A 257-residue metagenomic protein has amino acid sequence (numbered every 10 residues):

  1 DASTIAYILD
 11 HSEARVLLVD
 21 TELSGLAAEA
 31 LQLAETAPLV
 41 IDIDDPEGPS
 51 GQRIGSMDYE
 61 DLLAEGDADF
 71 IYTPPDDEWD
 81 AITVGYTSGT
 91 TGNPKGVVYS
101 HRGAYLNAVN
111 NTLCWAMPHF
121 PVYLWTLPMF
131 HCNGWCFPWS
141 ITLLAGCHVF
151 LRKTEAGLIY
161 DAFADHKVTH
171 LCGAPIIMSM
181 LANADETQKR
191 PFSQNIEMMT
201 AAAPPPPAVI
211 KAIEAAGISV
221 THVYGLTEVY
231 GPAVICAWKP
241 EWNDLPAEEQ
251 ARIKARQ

Functional and structural regions predicted by a protein language model:
D1-D61: Structural core segment of the AMP-binding/adenylate-forming
D1-L9, T21-L26, T126, G146-H166 (+1 more regions): ATP-dependent adenylate-forming carboxylate-activation enzymes
H11-A14, A34-A37, M57-E60, H166-T169 (+2 more regions): Short, hinge-like loop/turn segments at secondary-structure boundaries
L17, A81, T87-T90, Y123 (+7 more regions): Conserved S/T- and glycine-rich ATP-binding loop of Class I adenylate-forming
I41-D42, G55-M57, A64-Y86, N93 (+1 more regions): Conserved pre-ATP/AMP-binding loop-to-beta segment of ANL
I82-L106: Conserved AMP-binding A3 loop
Y105-V122, F130-H170, A184: Conserved AMP-binding/adenylation subdomain of ANL enzymes
L143, V168-G173, A182-Q257: Gly/Ser/Thr-rich phosphate-binding loop
